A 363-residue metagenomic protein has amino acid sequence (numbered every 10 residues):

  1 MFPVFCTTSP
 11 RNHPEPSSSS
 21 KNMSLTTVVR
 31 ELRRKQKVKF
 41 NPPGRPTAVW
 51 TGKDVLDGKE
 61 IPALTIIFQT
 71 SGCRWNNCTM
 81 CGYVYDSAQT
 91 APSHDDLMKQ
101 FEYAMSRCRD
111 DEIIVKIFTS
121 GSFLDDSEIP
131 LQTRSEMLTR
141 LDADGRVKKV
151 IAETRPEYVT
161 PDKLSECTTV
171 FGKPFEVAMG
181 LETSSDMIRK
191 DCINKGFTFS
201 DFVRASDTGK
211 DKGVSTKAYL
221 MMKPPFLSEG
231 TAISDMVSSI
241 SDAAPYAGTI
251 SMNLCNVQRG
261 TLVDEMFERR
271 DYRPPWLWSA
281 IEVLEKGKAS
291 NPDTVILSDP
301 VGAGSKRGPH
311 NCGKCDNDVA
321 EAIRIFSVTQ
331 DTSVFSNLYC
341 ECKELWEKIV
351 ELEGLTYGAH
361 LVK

Functional and structural regions predicted by a protein language model:
P16-R45, L56, N256-K363: Auxiliary Fe-S-binding modules of radical SAM enzymes
L56-D96: Canonical Radical SAM [4Fe-4S] cluster-binding loop centered on the CxxxCxxC motif and its immediate flanking residues
V84-Q100, A104, C108-P130, D142-V159 (+2 more regions): Core AdoMet radical
S127-S135, T160-T169, G230: Distinct, well-ordered alpha-helical segments
M187-K195, M222-G230, R270-D271: Surface-exposed cleft-lining segments at the edges of enzyme active sites
S200-T261, I281-P300: Conserved C-terminal portion of the radical SAM core fold that forms the substrate/S-adenosylmethionine-binding
